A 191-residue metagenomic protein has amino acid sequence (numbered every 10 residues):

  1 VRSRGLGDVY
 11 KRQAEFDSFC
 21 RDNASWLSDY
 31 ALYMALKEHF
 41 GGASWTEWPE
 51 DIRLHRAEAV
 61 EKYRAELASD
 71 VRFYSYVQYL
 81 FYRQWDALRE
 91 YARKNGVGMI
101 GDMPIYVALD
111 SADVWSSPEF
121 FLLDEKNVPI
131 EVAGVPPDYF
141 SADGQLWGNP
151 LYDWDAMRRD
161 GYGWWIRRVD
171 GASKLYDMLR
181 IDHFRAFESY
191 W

Functional and structural regions predicted by a protein language model:
V1-Y10: Single conserved hydrophobic/aromatic residue that forms the stacking wall/gate of nucleotide- or nucleobase-binding
K11-Y30, M34: Coupling/switch/interface segments within P-loop NTPase motor domains and analogous charged loops in nucleic-acid
L32, K37-S75, W115-A156, W191: Aromatic- and acidic-residue-enriched carbohydrate-binding clefts of CAZyme catalytic domains
L36-H39, Q84-Y91, N95, R168-M178 (+1 more regions): Generic, well-ordered alpha-helical scaffold segments in large soluble proteins
D70, V77-L88, G161-R168, A172: Alpha-helical packing segments of well-folded alpha/beta enzyme cores
Y74, Q78-V107: Conserved, well-ordered alpha-helix/loop/beta-strand core segments that scaffold catalytic motifs
M99, M103-F121, S173, M178-L179 (+1 more regions): Aromatic-lined carbohydrate-binding surfaces of glycoside hydrolases
Q145-W191: Active-site capping/gating regions of soluble enzymes
